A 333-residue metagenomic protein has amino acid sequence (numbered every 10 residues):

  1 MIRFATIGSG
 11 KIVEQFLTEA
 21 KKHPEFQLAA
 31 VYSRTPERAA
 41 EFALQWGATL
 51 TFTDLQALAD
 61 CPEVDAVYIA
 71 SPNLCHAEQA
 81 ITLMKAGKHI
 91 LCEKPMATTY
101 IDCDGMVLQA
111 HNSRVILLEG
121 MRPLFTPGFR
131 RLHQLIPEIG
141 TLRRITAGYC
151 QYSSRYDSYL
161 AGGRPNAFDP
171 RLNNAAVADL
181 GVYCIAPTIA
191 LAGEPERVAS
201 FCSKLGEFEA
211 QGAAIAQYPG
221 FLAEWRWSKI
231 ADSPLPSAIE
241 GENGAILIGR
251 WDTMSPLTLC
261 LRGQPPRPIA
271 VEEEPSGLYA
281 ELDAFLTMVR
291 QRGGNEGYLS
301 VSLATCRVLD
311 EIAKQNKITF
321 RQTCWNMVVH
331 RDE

Functional and structural regions predicted by a protein language model:
M1, A66-Y68, A284-E333: C-terminal helix-rich "cap/oligomerization" subdomain common to oxidoreductases
M1-W46, Q322: N-terminal Rossmann-like dinucleotide-binding module
W46-V107: Beta-loop-alpha module in the N-terminal Rossmann-like domain of NAD(P)-dependent dehydrogenases, especially those
F52, C92-E93, L117-E119, I248: Hydrophobic residues in well-ordered beta-strands that form the structural core
G105-P123, T141-I145: Rossmann-fold dehydrogenase core element
P123-E196: Predominantly a Rossmann-like dinucleotide-binding segment in NAD(P)-dependent oxidoreductases
V182-M254, L282-G293, W325-D332: Contiguous beta-strand/loop segments that form the cofactor/metal-binding neighborhood of enzyme cores
A270-D283: Active-site loop of classical SDR/Rossmann-like NAD(P)-dependent oxidoreductases, centered on the catalytic Tyr-X3-Lys
